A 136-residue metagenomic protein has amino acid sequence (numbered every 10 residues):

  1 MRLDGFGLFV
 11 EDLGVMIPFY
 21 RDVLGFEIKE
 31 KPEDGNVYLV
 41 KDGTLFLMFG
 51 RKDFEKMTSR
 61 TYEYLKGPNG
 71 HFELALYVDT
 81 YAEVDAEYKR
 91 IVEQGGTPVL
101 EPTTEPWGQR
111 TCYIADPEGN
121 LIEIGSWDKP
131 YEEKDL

Functional and structural regions predicted by a protein language model:
M1-G5, E27-Y81, D85-A115, D128-L136: Vicinal oxygen chelate
V10-D12, P106-W107: Conserved beta-strand-loop-alpha-helix junction that forms the acyl-donor binding cleft
G14-V15, A82: Short alpha-helical
M16-R21, I91, D116-G119: Conserved active-site tyrosine of GNAT-family acetyltransferases
L121-I124: Short glycine-/small-residue motifs
